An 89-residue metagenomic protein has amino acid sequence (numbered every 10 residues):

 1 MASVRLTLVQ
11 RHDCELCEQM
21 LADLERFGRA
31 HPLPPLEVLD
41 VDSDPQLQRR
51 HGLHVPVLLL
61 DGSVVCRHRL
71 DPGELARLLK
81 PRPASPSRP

Functional and structural regions predicted by a protein language model:
M1-F27: Local sequence-structure signature of Cys/Sec-based thiol-disulfide redox active-site neighborhoods
Q19-A22, R50-L53, L70: Generic recognition of short, well-ordered alpha-helical segments
A30: Sequence context surrounding c-type heme c attachment/ligation sites in exported
L33-P45: Thiol-based oxidoreductase modules, predominantly thioredoxin-like and allied folds used for disulfide exchange
S43-P56: Short Fe-S-cluster ligation motifs
V55-V64: A short, hydrophobic beta-strand/beta-hairpin element that forms part of a small beta-sheet core
S63-R88: Non-catalytic, surface beta->alpha helical segment in thiol-disulfide oxidoreductase systems
